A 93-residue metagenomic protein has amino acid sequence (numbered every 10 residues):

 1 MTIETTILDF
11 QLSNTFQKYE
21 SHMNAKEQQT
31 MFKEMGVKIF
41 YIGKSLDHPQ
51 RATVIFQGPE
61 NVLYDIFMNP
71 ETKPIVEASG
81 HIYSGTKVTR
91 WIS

Functional and structural regions predicted by a protein language model:
M1-K73, G85-S93: Short S/T/G/P-rich N-terminal loop/turn motif that feeds into the first structured element of a domain
V76: Short beta-strand His + acidic residue motifs that chelate non-heme Fe in jelly-roll/DSBH and cupin folds
S79: Regulatory input/activation interfaces that engage signals or partners
